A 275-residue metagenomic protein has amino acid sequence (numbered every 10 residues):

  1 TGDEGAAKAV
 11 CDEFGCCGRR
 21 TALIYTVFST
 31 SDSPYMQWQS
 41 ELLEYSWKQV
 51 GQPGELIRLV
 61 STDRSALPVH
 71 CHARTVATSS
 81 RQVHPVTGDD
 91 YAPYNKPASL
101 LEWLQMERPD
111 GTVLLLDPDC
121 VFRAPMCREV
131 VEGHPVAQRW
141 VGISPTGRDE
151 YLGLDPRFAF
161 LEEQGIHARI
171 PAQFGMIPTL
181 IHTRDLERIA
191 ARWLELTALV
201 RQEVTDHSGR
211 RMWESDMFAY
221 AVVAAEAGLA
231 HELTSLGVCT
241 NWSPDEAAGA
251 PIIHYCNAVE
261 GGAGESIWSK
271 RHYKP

Functional and structural regions predicted by a protein language model:
G2-D3, G15, S243-P275: Pan-eukaryotic secretory-pathway lumenal catalytic ectodomains of glycan-active enzymes
C11, G15-N95, W103-D110: N-terminal anchoring/stem segment of glycosyltransferases
S33, D63-A66, C120-F122, I143-S144 (+4 more regions): Short, solvent-exposed loop/turn segments at secondary-structure junctions
M36, A66-V69, P85, V121-P125 (+3 more regions): Short catalytic/ligand-binding loop motif for oxyanion handling, primarily in non-cytosolic enzymes, centered on
L43, H72-V76, R128-H134, A230 (+2 more regions): Short secondary-structure boundary/capping segments
Y94-R148: GT-A fold catalytic core of metal-dependent nucleotide-sugar glycosyltransferases, centered on the diacidic
P145-E163: E2/UBC-UEV (E2-variant) core
Q164-N257: Catalytic core and acceptor-binding pocket of nucleotide-sugar-dependent glycosyltransferases
